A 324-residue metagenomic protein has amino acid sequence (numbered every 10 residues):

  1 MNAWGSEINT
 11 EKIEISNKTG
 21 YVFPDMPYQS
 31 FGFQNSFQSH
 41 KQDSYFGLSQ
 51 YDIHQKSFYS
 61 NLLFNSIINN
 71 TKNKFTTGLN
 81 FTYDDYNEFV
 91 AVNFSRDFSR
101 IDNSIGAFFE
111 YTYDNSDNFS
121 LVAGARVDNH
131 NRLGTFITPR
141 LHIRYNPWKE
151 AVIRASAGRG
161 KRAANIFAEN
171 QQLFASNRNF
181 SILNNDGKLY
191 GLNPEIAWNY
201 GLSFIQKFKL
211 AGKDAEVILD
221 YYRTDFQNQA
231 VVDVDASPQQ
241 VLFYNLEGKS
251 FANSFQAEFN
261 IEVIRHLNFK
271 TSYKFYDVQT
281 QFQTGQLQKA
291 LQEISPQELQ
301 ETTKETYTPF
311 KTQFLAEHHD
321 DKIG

Functional and structural regions predicted by a protein language model:
A3-L133, D214-Y221, K270: Face-selective signature of the C-terminal outer-membrane beta-barrel domain
G5-E11, K41, L48-K56, I67 (+8 more regions): Replace "Gram-negative outer membrane beta-barrel proteins" with "bacterial and organellar outer membrane beta-barrel
E11-N17, K56-L62, N103-F109, L121 (+7 more regions): Hydrophobic, lipid-facing positions within transmembrane beta-strands of outer-membrane proteins
Y21-F23, K56, L62-I68, Y113 (+9 more regions): Residue-level signature of outer-membrane beta-barrel architecture
P24-Y28, N69-T71, S116-N118, N146-E150 (+6 more regions): Outer-membrane beta-barrel channels and translocator barrels
S30-S44, N146-W148, R154, Y190-N245 (+1 more regions): Membrane-embedded beta-barrel scaffold of Gram-negative outer-membrane proteins
F37-K41, N70, F81-N87, A125-N131 (+6 more regions): Transmembrane beta-strands of outer-membrane beta-barrel pores
D117, Y221-D225, N245-G324: Gram-negative outer-membrane beta-barrel transporters
